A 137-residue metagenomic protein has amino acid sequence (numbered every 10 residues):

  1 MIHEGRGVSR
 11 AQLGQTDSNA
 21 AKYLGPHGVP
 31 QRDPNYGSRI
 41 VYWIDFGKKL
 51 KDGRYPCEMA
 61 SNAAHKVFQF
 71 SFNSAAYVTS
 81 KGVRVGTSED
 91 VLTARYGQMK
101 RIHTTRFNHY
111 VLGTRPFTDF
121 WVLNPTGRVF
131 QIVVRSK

Functional and structural regions predicted by a protein language model:
M1-F107, R115, P125-K137: Short helix/turn-capping signatures at newly exposed starts of structured segments
Y110: Acidic/histidine-enriched alpha-helical segments
F120-V122: Lipid interaction determinants
